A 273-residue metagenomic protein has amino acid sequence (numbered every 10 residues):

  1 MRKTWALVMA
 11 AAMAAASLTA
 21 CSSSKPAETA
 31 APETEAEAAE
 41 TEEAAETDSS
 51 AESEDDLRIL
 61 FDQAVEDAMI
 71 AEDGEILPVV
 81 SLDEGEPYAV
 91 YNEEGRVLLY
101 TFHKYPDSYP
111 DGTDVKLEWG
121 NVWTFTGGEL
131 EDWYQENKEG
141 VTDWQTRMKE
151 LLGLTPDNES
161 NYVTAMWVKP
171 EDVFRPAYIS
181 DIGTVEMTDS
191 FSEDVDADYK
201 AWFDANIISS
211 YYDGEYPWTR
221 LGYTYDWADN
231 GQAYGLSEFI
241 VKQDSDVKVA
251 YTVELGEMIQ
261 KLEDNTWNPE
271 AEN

Functional and structural regions predicted by a protein language model:
M1-L7: Positively charged n-region of N-terminal signal peptides that target proteins for export
A16-A20: C-terminal motif of bacterial Sec signal peptides marking the signal peptidase cleavage site
S22-S24: Bacterial signal peptide processing site
E28-S50: Intrinsically disordered, low-complexity serine/threonine-rich repeat tracts
E46-W123: ADP-ribose/NAD+-binding catalytic cleft of ART/PARP-like enzymes
E84, T142-L152: N-terminal post-signal-peptidase region of extra-cytosolic proteins
G127-Q145: Short active-site loop/helix that positions an aromatic residue
K149-N273: Conserved NAD+-utilizing ADP-ribose enzyme module
